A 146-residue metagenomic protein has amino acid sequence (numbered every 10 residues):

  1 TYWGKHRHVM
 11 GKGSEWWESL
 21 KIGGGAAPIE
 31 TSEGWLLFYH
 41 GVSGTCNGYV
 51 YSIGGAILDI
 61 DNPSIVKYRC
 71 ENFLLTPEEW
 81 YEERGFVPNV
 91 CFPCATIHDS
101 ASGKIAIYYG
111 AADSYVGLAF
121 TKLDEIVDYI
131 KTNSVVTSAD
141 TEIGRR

Functional and structural regions predicted by a protein language model:
T1-L20, I29-F86, S100-S102, Y108-R146: Beta-rich carbohydrate-recognition and catalytic domains
G24-A27, F92-A95: Beta-propeller and closely related beta-sheet repeat lectin domains
